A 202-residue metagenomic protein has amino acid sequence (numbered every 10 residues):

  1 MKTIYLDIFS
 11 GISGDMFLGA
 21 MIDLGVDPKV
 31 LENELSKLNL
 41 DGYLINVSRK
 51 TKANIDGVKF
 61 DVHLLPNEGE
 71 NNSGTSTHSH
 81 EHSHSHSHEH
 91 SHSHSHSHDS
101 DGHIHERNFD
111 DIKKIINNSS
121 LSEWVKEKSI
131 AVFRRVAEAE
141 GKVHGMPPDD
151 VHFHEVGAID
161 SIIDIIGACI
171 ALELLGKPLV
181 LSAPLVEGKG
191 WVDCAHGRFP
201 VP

Functional and structural regions predicted by a protein language model:
M1-I4: Extreme N-terminal starter segment of soluble prokaryotic enzymes
L6, G145-E155, V180-P184: General beta-strand structural signal in soluble alpha/beta enzymes
L6-F17, F153-G176: Conserved phosphate/anionic-ligand binding catalytic regions in large, soluble enzymes, centered on
S10, L38-N39, G157-I159, P184-V192: Acidic, glycine-rich active-site loops and adjacent beta-strand->loop/helix elements that engage anionic groups
A20-L24, D193-H196: TRNA-recognition modules of translation machinery and tRNA-sensing kinases, especially anticodon-binding
D23-V143: Glycine-rich nucleotide/cofactor/substrate-binding loop typically near the N-terminus or early in the first domain
R135-H152, I159: Alpha-helical transmembrane cores and adjacent cytosolic helix/loop segments of polytopic membrane transporters
K177-P202: Mobile "lid/hinge" segments at catalytic clefts and subdomain interfaces of large enzymes
